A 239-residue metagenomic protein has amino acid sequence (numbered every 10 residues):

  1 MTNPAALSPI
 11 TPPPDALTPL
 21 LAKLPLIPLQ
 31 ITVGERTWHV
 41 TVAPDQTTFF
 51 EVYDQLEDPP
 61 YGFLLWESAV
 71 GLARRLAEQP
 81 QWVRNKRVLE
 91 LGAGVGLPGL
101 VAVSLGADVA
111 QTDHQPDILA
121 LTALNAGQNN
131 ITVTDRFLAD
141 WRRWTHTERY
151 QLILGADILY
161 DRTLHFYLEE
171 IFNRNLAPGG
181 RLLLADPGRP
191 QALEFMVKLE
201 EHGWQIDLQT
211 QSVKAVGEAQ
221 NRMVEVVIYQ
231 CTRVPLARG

Functional and structural regions predicted by a protein language model:
M1-G239: S-adenosylmethionine-dependent methyltransferases
